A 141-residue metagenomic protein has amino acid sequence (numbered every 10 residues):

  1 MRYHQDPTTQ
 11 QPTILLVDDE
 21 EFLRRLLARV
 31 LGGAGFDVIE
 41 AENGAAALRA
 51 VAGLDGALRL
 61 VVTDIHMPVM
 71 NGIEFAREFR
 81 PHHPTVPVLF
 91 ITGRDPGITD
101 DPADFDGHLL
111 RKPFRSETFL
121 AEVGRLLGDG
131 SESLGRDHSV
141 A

Functional and structural regions predicted by a protein language model:
M1-L15, E21, R25-A28, A52 (+5 more regions): Non-catalytic signal-transmission and effector/linker regions of two-component phosphorelay proteins
E40-L60: Acidic, metal-coordinating helix/loop segments flanking the phosphotransfer/catalytic sites of two-component signaling
E42-A46, M70-F75: Acidic catalytic/metal-coordinating carboxylates
D64, T92: Active-site residues of response regulator receiver
M67: Receiver (REC) domain active-site loop signature in two-component systems and cognate sites in sensor histidine kinases
R94-I98: Negatively charged, flexible loop motifs adjacent to catalytic sites in prokaryotic signal transduction proteins
G107-L109: Conserved phosphoryl-transfer motifs of two-component systems
K112: A Lys-centered signature of the CheY-like receiver
